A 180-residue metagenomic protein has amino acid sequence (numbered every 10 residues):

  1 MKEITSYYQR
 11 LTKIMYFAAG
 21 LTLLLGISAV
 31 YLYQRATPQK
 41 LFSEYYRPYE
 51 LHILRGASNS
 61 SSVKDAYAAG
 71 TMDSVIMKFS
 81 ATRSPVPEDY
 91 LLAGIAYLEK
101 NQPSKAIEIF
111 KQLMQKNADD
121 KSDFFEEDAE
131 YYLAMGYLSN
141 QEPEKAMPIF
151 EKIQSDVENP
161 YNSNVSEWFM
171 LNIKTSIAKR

Functional and structural regions predicted by a protein language model:
E3-A93, Y97, Q102-K105: Juxtamembrane extracytoplasmic segments of single-/few-pass membrane proteins
P85, L92, D120-F125, Y161-V165 (+1 more regions): Structural signature of alpha-solenoid helical repeat junctions
P87-E99, E126-S139: Extended, hydrophobic/aromatic-rich amphipathic alpha-helical segments that build helical scaffolds
K105, M135-A146, L171-R180: Alpha-helical linker/edge segments of TPR/alpha-solenoid repeat scaffolds and analogous pre-/post-domain helices
K111-N117, K152-D156: Amphipathic alpha-helical segments of tetratricopeptide repeats
L138-Y161: TPR/TPR-like (Sel1-like) alpha-helical repeat modules
